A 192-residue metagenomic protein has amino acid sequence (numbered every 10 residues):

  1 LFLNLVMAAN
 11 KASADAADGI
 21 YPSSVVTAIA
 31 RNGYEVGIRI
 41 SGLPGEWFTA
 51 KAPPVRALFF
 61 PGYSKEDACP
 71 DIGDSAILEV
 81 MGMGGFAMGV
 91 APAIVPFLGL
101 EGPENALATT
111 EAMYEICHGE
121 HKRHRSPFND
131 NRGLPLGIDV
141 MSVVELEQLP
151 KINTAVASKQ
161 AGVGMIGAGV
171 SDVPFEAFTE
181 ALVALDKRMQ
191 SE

Functional and structural regions predicted by a protein language model:
L1-E192: Anaerobic metallocofactor- and corrinoid-dependent redox/one-carbon enzyme cores, especially those from methanogenesis
